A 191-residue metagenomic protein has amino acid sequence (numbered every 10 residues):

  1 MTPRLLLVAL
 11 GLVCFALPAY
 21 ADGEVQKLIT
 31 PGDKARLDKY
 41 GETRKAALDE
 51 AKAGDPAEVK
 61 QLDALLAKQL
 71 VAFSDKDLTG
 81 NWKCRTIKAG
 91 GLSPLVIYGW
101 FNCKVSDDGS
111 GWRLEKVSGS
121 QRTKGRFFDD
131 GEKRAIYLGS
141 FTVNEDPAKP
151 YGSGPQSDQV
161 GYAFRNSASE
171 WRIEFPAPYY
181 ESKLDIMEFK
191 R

Functional and structural regions predicted by a protein language model:
M1-L7: Bacterial N-terminal signal peptides that target proteins for export
V8-A9, A19: Cleavable N-terminal signal peptides
C14-P18: N-terminal signal peptide c-region/cleavage motif recognized by signal peptidases
Y20-D77: Amphipathic/hydrophobic helical signal segments and adjacent flexible N-terminal regions that mediate secretion
D22, C84-T86, G90-D158: Central antiparallel beta-sheet cores of small beta-barrel/beta-sandwich binding domains
G54, V59-A64, G152-A163, A168-R191: Edge beta-strand at a domain terminus
D55-V71, N81, E115-G131: N-terminal short leaders/motifs
D77-T79, A168: Extracellular Ig-like/FN3 beta-sandwich strand-entry sites
